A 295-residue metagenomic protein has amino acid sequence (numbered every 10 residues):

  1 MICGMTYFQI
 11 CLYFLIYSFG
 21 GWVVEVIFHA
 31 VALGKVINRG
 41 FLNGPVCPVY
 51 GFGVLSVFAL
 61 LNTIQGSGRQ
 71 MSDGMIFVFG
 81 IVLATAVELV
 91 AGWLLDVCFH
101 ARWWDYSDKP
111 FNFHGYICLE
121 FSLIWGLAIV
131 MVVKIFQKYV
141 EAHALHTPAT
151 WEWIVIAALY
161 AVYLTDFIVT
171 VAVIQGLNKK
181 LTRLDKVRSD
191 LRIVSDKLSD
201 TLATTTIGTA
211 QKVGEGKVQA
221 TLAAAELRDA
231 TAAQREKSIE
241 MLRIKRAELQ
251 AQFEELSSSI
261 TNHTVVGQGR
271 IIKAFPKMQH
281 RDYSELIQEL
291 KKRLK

Functional and structural regions predicted by a protein language model:
M1-K295: Aromatic-rich, lipid-facing transmembrane alpha helices and their immediate juxtamembrane interface loops in integral
